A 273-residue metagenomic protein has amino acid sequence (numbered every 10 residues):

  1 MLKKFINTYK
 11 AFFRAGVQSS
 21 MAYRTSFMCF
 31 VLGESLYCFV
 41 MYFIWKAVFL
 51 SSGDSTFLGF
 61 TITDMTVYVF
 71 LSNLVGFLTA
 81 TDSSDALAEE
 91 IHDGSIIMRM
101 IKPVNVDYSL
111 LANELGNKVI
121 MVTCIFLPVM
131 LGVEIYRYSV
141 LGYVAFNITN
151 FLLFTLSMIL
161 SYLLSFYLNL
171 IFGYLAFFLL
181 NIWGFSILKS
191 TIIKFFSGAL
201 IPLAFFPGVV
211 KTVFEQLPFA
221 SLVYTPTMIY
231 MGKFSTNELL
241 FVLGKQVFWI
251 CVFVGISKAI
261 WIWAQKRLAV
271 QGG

Functional and structural regions predicted by a protein language model:
M1-G273: Hydrophobic transmembrane alpha-helices and immediately adjacent juxtamembrane helices of multi-pass inner-membrane
